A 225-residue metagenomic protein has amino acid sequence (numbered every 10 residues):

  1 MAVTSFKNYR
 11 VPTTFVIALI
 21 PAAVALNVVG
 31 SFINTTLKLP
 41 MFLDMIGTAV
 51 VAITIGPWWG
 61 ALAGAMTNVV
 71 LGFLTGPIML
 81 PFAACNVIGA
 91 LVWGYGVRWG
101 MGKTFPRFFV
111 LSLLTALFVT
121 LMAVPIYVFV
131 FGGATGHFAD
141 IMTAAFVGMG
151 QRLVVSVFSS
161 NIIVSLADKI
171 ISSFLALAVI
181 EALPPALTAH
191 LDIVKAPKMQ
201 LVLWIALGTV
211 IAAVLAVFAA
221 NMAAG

Functional and structural regions predicted by a protein language model:
M1-T54, W58-V69, F73-M79, T209: Hydrophobic transmembrane alpha-helices
R10-T13, W99-F108: Intrinsic-disorder/low-complexity, polar/charged segments
V24-V28, T67-N68, N86-A90, S112 (+1 more regions): Residue-level recognition of pore/gate-forming positions within transmembrane alpha-helices of multi-pass
N27, S31, G60, G64 (+8 more regions): Hydrophobic alpha-helical segments of integral membrane proteins
T36-K38, F42, P77-P81, T104-G225: Membrane-embedded alpha-helical hairpins and interfacial helices in multi-pass inner-membrane proteins
D44-T48, C85-A90, S172: Hydrophobic core segments of transmembrane alpha-helices in multi-pass, intramembrane catalytic enzymes
N68-T104, I180: Alpha-helical transmembrane segments and their immediate interhelical/interface regions in integral membrane proteins
